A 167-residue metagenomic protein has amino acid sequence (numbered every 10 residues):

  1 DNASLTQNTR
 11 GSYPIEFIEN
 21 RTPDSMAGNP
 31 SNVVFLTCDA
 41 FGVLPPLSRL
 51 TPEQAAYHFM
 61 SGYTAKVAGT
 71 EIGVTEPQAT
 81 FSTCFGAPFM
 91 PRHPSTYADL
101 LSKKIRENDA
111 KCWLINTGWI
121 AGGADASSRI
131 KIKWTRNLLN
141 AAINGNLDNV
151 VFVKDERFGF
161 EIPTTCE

Functional and structural regions predicted by a protein language model:
N2-E167: Conserved NTP phosphate-binding and transfer environment spanning the P-loop NTPase/kinase superfamily
